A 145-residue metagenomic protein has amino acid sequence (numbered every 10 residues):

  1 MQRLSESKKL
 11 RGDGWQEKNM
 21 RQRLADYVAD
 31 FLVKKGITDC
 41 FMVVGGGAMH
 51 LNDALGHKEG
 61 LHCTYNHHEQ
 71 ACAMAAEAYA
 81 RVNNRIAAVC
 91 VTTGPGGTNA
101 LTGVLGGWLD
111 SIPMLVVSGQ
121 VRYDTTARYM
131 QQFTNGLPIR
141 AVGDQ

Functional and structural regions predicted by a protein language model:
G14-Q145: N-terminal alpha/beta PP-like core and its mobile active-site loop of ThDP/TPP-dependent enzymes
